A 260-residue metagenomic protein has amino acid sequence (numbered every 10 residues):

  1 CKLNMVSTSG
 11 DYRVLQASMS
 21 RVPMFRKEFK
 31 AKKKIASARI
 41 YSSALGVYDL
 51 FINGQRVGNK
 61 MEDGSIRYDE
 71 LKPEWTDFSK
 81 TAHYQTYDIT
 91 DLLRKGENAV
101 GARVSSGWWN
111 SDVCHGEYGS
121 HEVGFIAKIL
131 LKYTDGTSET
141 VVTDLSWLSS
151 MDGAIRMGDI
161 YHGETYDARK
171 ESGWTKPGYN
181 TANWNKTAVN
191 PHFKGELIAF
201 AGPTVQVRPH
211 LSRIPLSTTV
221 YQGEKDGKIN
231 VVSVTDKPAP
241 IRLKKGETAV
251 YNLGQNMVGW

Functional and structural regions predicted by a protein language model:
K2-A17, S138-G246, V250-Y251: Activation corresponds to long, low-complexity, non-globular regions
K2-D11, S20, M24-G173, M257-W260: Accessory beta-strand-rich segments of carbohydrate-active enzymes
